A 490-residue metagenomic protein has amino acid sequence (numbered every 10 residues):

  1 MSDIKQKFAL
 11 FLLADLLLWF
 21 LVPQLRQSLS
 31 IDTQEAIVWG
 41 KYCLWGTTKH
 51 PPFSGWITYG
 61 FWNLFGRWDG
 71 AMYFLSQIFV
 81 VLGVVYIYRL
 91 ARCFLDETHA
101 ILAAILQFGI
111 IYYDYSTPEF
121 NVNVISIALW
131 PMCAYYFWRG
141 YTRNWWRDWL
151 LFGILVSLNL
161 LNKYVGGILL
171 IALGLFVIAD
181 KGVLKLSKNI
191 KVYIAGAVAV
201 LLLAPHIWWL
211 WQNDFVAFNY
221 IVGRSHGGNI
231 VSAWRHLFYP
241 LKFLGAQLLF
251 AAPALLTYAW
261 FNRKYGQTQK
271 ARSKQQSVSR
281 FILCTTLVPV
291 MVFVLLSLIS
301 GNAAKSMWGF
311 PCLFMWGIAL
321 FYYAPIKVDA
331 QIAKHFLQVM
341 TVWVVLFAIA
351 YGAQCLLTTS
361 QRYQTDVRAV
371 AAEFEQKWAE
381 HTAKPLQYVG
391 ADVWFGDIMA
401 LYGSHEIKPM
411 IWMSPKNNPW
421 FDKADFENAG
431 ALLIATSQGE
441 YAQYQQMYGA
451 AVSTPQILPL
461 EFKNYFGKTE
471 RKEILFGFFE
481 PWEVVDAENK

Functional and structural regions predicted by a protein language model:
F11-L12, A103-G109, V156, L160: Short helix- or helix-capping micro-motifs that position conserved polar/aromatic residues at function-defining sites
L21-A36, W45-G60, G66-A71, R362-V367: Extracytoplasmic catalytic/substrate-binding loops of multi-pass membrane glycan-assembly enzymes
Y42-C43, R280, C284-L287, S300-H335: Hydrophobic/aromatic-rich transmembrane helices and adjacent perimembrane loops
F74-L95, M132, Y136: Transmembrane-helix motifs of polytopic, lipid-linked glycan transferases
C93, E97-T98, C133-D148, A324: Membrane-interface transmembrane helices that cradle and orient dolichyl/undecaprenyl
Y115-S126: Short acidic/glycine- and proline-prone juxtamembrane loop motifs at membrane-interface regions of multi-pass membrane
L170-V278, T286-P289, V294: Transmembrane-lumen/periplasm boundary regions of multi-pass, lipid-linked membrane glycan transferases
G301-S306, V328-P385, D392-M410, S414-N418 (+3 more regions): Membrane-proximal, lumen/periplasm-facing interface regions of secretory-pathway glyco- and lipid-modifying enzymes
